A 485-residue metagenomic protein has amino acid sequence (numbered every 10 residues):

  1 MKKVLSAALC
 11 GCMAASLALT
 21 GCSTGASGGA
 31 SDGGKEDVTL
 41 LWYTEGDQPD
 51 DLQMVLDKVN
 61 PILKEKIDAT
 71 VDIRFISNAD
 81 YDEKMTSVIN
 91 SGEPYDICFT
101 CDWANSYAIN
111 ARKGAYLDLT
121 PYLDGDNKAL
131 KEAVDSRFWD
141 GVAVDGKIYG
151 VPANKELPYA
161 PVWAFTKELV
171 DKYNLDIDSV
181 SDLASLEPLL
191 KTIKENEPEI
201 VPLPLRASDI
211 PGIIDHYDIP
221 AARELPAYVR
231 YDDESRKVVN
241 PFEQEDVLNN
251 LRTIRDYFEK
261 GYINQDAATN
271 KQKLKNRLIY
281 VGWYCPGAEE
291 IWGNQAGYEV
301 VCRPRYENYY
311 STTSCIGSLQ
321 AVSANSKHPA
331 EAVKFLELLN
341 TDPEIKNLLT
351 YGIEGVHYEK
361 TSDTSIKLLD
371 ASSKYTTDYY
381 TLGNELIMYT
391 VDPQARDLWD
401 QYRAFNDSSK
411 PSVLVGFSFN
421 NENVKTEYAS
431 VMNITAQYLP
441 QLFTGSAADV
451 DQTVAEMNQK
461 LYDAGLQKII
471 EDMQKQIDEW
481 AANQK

Functional and structural regions predicted by a protein language model:
M1-G11: Positively charged n-region of N-terminal signal peptides that target proteins for export
L9-M13, L17-K485: Extracytoplasmic/secretory soluble proteins
